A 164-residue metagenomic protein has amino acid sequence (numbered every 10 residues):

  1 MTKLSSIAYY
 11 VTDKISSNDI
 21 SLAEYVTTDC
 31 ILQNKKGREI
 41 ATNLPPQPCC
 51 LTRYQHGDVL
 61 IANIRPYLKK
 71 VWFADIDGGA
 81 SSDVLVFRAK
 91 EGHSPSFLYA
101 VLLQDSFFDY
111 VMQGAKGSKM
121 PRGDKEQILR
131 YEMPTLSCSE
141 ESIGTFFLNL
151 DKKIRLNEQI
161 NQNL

Functional and structural regions predicted by a protein language model:
M1-S17, P134-N163: Non-catalytic DNA-recognition/assembly elements of restriction-modification systems
S5-H56: Sequence-specific dsDNA recognition surfaces
V11, S94-L129: Short, positively charged
T28, A89, M133: Active-site donor-binding loop signature of nucleotide-sugar glycosyltransferases
C50-T52, V59-D105: A short beta-sheet element
G79-D83, K116-L148: A short glycine-rich beta-alpha junction/loop motif
